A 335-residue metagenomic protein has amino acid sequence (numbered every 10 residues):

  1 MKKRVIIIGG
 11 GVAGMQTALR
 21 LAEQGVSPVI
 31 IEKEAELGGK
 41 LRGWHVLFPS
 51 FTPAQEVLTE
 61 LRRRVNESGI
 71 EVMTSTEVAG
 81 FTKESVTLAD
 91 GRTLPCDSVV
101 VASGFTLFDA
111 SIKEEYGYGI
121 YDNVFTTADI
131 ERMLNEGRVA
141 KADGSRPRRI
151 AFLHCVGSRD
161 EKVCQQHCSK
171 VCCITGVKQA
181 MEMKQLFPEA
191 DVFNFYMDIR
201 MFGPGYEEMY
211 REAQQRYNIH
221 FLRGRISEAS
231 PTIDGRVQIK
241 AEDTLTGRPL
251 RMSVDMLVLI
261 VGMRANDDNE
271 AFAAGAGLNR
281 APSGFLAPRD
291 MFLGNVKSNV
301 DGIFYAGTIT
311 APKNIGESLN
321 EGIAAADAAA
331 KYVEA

Functional and structural regions predicted by a protein language model:
M1-A335: Residues forming the flavin
